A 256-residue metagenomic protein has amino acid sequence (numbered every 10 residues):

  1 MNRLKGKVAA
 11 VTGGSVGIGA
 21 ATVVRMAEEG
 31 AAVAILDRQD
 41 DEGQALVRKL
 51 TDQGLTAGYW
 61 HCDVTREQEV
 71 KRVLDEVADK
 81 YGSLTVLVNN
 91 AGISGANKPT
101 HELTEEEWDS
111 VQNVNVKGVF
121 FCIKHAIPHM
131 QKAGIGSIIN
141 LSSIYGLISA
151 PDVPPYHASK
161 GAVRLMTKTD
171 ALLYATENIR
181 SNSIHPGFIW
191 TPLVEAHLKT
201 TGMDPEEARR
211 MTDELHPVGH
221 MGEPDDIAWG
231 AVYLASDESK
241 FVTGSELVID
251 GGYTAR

Functional and structural regions predicted by a protein language model:
V8, G13-V16: Conserved glycine-rich cofactor-binding loop
K98-T100, T104-D109, T212: Substrate-binding pocket helix/loop in short-chain dehydrogenase/reductase
F120-I123, H220-I249, T254: C-terminal substrate-recognition "lid" of short-chain dehydrogenase/reductases
I123, S159, T167: Active-site helix of classical SDR
P128, L172-T176, K240: Alpha-helical segment proximal to the catalytic Tyr-Lys
I135, A175, R180, V242-G244: Short, small/polar-rich loop/turn modules that mediate ligand/substrate recognition or access, typified
S143: Residue(s) in the substrate-gating loop at a strand-loop-helix junction that position the organic substrate next
